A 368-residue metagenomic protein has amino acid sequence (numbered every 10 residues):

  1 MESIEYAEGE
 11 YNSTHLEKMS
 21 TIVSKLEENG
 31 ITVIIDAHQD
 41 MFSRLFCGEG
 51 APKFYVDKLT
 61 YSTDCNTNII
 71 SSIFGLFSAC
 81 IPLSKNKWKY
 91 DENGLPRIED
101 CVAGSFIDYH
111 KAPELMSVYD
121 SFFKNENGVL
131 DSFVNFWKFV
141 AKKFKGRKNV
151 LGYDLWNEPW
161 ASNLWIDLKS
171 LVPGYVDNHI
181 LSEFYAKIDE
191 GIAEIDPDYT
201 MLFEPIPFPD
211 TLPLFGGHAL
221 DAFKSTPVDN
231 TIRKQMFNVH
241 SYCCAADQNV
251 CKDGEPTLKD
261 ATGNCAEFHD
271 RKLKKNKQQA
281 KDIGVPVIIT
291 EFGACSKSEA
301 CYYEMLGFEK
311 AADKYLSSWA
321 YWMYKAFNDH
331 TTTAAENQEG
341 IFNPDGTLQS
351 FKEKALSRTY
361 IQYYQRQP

Functional and structural regions predicted by a protein language model:
M1-E2, A37-L45, D154-W160, P205-P207 (+1 more regions): Short, solvent-exposed turn/loop segments enriched in Gly/Ser/Thr/Pro and often Arg
M1-T60, D64, V134, K138-F144 (+2 more regions): Aromatic-lined substrate-binding rim segments of carbohydrate-active enzymes
E2-H15, C47-D57, P113-E126, L164-P173 (+2 more regions): Surface-exposed, active-site-proximal loop segments in enzymatic domains
E10, D40-D120, E336-E339: Aromatic- and acidic-residue-enriched segments that line the glycan-binding/catalytic groove of carbohydrate-active
E17, T21, L26, D120-S121 (+2 more regions): Membrane-proximal envelope and lipid/glycan-remodeling enzymes
K124-G152, W156-Y315: Extracellular glycoside hydrolase catalytic/binding regions
S225-P227, N238, E299-P368: Aromatic-rich peripheral "rim/lid" segments of glycoside hydrolase catalytic domains that contact and position glycan
